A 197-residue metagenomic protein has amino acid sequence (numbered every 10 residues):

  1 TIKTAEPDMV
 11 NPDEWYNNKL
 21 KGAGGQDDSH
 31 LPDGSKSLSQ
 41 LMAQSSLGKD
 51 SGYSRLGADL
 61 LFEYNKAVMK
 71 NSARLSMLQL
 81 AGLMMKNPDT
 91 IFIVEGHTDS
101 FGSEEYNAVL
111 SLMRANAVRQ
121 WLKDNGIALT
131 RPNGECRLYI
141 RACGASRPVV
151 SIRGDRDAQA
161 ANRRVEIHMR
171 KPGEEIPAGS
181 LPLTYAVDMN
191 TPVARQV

Functional and structural regions predicted by a protein language model:
T1-I91, R156, R170-V197: Periplasmic peptidoglycan-binding/tethering modules of Gram-negative envelope proteins
F92-H97: Glycine- and acidic-rich phosphate- and metal-coordinating loops
T98-T191: Periplasmic OmpA-like peptidoglycan-binding domain that tethers envelope proteins to the cell wall
